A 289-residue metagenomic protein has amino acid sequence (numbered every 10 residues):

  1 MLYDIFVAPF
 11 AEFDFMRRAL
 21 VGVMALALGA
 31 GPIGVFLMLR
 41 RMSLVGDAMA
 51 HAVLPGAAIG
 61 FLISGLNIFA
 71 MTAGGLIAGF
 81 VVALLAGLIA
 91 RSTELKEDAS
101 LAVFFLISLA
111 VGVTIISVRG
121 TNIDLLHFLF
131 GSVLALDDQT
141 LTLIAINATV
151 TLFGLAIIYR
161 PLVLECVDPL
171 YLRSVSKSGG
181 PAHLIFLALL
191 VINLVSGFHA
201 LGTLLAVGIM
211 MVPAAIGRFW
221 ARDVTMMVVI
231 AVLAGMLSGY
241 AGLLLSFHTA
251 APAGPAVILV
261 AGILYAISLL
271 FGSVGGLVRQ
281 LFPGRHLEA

Functional and structural regions predicted by a protein language model:
M1-L28: Membrane-interfacial amphipathic/re-entrant helices at transmembrane-helix boundaries
L2-E12, N122-L136, L244-F247: Membrane-interface helix termini and inter-helical loops of multi-pass transporters
L20-A25, F69-I77, A99-V103, L141-I146 (+3 more regions): Hydrophobic alpha-helical transmembrane segments
V35-A50, L54-T121, G217-V229, S246-H248: Short loop segments and helix-boundary regions at transmembrane helix junctions of multi-pass inner-membrane proteins
A52-G60, V103-I115, A135, G179-L189 (+2 more regions): Small-residue-rich segments of transmembrane alpha-helices in multi-pass membrane proteins, especially helix faces
L141-P213: Helix-loop-helix "hairpin" substructures at the membrane interface of multi-pass membrane proteins
A206-P255: Transmembrane alpha-helical segments in multi-pass inner-membrane proteins
G254-A289: Cytosolic-side transmembrane-helix boundaries in multi-pass membrane proteins
